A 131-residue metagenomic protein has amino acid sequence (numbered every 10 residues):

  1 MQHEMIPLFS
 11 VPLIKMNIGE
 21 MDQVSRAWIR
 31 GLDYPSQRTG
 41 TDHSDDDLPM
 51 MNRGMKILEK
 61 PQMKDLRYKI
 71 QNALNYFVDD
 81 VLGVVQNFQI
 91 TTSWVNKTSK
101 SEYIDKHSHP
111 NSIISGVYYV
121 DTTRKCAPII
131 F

Functional and structural regions predicted by a protein language model:
M1-L82, Y103: Non-heme Fe(II)/2-oxoglutarate
L8, N87, S108-S112: A generic structural micro-feature
D79, G83, T122-K125: Alpha-helix capping at helix-to-loop junctions
G83-S93: A short coil-to-beta-strand element that immediately follows conserved catalytic motifs
T92-F131: Catalytic core of non-heme Fe(II) oxygenases with the double-stranded beta-helix
